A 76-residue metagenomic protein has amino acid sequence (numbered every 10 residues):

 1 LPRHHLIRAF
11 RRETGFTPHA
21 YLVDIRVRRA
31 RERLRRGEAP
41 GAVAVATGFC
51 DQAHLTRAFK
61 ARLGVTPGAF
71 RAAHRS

Functional and structural regions predicted by a protein language model:
L1-R3, R8-F10, A20: Aromatic-anchored, glycine/proline-accented short structural segments that stabilize local strand-turns or short
H4, A39-A42, A53, G68: Residues within helix-turn-helix
L6, F10, H54-L55, F59: Short hydrophobic/aromatic patch on the recognition helix
A9, R33, R62: Short alpha-helical functional segments enriched in proximate histidine and acidic residues
R12-C50, A72-S76: Terminal helix-turn-helix DNA-binding modules in bacterial transcription factors
G15, G48, F59-K60, G64-P67: Conserved phosphate-binding and hydrolysis motifs of nucleotide-dependent enzymes
R57-K60, A73-R75: Hydrophobic alpha-helical membrane-insertion segments
